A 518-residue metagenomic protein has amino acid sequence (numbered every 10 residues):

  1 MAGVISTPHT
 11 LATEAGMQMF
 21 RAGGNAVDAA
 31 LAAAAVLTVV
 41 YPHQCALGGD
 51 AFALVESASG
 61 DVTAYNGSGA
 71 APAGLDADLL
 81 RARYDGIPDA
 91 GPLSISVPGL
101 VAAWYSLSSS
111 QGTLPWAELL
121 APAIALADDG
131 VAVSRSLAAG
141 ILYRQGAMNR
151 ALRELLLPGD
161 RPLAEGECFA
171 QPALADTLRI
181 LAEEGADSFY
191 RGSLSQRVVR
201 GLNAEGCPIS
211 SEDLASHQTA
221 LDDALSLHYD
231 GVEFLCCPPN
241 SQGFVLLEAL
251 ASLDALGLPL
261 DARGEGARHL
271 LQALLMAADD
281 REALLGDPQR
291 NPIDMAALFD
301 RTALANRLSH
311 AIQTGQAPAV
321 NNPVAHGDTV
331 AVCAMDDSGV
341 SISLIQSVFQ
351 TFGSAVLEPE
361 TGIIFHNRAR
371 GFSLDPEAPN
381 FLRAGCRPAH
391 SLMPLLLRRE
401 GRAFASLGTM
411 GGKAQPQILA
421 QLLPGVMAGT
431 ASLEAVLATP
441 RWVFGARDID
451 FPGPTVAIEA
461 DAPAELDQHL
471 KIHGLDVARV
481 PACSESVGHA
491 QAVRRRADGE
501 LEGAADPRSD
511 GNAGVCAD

Functional and structural regions predicted by a protein language model:
M1-G185, F189-R191, S195-S241, D300-I312 (+2 more regions): Noncatalytic scaffold domains of N-terminal-nucleophile
V39-E56, D61-T63, P208-S210, V340-A405 (+2 more regions): Active-site rim segments in enzyme catalytic domains, especially the processed small/beta chain of N-terminal
C45-A46, D50-S57, V330-M335, P394-L396 (+2 more regions): Short beta-strand scaffold segments in enzyme catalytic cores
A220-L221, H326-T329, H390-L392: Short, small/polar residue-rich loop motifs at catalytic or cofactor-binding pockets
L235-G243, T329-C333, I345-V356, G408-P416: Glycine-rich phosphate/pyrophosphate-binding beta-alpha loops
C236-P239, L285, L397-Q415, V426: Extended C-terminal regions of large enzymes
L258-V348, T361, R368: Internal maturation/activation junctions in enzymes
S338, C386, A428-S484: Extended C-terminal subregions enriched in glycine
